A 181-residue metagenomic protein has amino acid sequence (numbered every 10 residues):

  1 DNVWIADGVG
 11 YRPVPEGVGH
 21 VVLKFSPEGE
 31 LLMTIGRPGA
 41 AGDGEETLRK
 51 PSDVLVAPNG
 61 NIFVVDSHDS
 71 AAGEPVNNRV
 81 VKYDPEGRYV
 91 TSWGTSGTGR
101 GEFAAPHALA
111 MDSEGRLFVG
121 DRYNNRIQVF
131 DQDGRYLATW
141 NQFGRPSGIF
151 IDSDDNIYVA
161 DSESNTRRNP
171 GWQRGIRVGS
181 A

Functional and structural regions predicted by a protein language model:
D1-A181: Sequence-structural signature of mature extracellular/luminal beta-sheet repeat domains, prominently beta-propellers
